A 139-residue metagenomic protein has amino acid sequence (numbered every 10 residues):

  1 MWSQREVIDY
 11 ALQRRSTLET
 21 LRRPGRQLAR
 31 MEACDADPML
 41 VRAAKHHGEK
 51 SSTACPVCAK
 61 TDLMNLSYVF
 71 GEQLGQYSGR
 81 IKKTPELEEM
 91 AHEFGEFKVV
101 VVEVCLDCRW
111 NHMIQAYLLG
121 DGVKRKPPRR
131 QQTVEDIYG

Functional and structural regions predicted by a protein language model:
M1-E96, M113-G139: N-terminal pre-domain and mature-chain start segments
C55-C58, V104-C108: Short cysteine-rich clusters marking metal-coordination/redox-active sites
K98-E103: Generic beta-strand structural signal
